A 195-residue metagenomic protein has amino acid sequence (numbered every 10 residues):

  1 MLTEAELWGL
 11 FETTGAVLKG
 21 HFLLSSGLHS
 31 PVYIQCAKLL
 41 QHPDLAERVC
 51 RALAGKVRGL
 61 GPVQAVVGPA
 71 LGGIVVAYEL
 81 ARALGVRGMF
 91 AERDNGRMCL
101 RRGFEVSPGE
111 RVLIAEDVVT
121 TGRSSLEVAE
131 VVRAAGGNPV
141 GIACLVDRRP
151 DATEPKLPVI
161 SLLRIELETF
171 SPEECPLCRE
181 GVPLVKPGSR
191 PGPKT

Functional and structural regions predicted by a protein language model:
M1-A115, V119-T195: PRPP-associated nucleotide enzymes
